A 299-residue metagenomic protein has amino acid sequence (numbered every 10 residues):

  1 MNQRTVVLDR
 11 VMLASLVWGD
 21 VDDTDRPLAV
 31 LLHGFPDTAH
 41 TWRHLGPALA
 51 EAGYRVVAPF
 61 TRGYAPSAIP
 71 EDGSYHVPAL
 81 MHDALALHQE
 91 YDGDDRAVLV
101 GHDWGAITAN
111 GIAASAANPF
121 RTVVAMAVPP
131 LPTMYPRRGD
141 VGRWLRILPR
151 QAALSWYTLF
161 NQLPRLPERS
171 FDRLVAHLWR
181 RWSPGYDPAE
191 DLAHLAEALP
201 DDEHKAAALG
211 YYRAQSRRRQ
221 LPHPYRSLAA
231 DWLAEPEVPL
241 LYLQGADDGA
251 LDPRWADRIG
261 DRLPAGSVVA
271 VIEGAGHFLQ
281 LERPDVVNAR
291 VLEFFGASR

Functional and structural regions predicted by a protein language model:
M1, R10-L13, V21, L28 (+4 more regions): Flexible "cap/lid" subdomain of the alpha/beta-hydrolase fold that forms the substrate-access gate
D25-H33: Short beta-strand element of the alpha/beta-hydrolase
H33-F35, G101-H102: Conserved alpha/beta-hydrolase "nucleophile elbow" surrounding the catalytic nucleophile
F35-L45: The serine-hydrolase catalytic nucleophile loop
P36, T61-A65, P130, G276-L279: Alpha/beta-hydrolase active-site loop signature
L45-Y54: A short, Lys/Arg-enriched amphipathic alpha-helix followed by its capping loop at the start of a domain
P253, R262-H277: Catalytic histidine neighborhood in serine/cysteine hydrolases with alpha/beta-hydrolase-type architecture
A275-P284, N288: Catalytic histidine-centered segment of alpha/beta-hydrolase-like enzymes
